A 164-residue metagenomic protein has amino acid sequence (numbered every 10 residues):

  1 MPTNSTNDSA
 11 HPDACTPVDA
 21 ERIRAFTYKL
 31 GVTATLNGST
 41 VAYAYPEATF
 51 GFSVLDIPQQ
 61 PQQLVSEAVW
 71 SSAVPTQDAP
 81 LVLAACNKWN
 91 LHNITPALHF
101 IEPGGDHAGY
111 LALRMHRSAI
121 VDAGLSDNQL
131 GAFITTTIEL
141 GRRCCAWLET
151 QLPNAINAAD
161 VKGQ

Functional and structural regions predicted by a protein language model:
M1-Q59: Charge-rich, low-complexity N-terminal segments
I23-A34, C86, N90, G141 (+1 more regions): Hydrophobic, Leu/Ile/Phe/Ala-enriched alpha-helical segments that form helix-helix packing faces
G38-Y45, L64-E67, L111-M115: Generic recognition of long tandem-repeat/solenoid scaffolds
E47-L81: Long, continuous compositionally biased terminal/linker segments
E67-H116: Short, internal acidic amphipathic alpha-helical interface segments that mediate docking to partner proteins
V121-T135: A short acidic/glycine-rich loop-to-helix N-cap element
T136-R143, Q164: Glycine-rich, aromatic-bearing surface loops/beta-hairpins
L148-Q164: Short, highly charged C-terminal tails/helix-capping segments
